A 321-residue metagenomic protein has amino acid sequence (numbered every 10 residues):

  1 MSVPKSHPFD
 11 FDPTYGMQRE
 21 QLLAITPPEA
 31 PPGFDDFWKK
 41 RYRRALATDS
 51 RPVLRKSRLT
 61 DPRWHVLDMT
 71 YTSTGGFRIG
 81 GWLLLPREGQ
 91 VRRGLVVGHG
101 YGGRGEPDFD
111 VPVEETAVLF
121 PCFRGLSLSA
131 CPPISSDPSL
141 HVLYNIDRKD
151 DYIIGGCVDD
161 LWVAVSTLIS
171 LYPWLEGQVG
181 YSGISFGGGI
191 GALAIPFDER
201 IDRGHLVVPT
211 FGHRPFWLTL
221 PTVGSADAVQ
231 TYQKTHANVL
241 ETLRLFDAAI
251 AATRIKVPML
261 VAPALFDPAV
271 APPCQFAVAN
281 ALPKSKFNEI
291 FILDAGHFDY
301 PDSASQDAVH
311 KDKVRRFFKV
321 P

Functional and structural regions predicted by a protein language model:
M1-R63: N-terminal targeting or regulatory segments adjacent to alpha/beta-hydrolase or S9 domains
K5, F276-P321: C-terminal catalytic histidine-bearing segment of alpha/beta-hydrolase fold enzymes
R44-G89: N-terminal cap/lid segment of alpha/beta-hydrolase-fold proteins
E106-P112, A117-D159, L218: Cap/lid segment of the alpha/beta-hydrolase catalytic domain
H141-S185: Gly/Ser-rich "nucleophile elbow"/oxyanion-hole loop immediately N-terminal to the catalytic nucleophile in hydrolases
G188-H236: Hydrolase active-site cap/lid region
I255, V261-P263: Short beta-strand/loop motif that positions the catalytic acidic residue of the alpha/beta-hydrolase fold
L265-V270: Acidic catalytic loop of the alpha/beta-hydrolase fold
